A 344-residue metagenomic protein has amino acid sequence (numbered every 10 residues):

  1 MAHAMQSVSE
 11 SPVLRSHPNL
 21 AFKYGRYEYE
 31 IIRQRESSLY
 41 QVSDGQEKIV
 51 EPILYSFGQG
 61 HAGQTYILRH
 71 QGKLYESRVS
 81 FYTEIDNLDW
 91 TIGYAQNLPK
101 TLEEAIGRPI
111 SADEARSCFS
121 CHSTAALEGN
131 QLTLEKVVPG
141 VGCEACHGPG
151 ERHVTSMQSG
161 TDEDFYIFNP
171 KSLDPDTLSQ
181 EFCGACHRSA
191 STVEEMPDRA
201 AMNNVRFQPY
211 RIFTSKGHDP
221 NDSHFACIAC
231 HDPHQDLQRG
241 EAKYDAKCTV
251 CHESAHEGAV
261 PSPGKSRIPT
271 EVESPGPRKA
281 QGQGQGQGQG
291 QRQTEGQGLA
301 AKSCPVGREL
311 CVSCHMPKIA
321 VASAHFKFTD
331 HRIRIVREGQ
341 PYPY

Functional and structural regions predicted by a protein language model:
M1-G58, T65-H70, L88-E103, A125-Q283 (+1 more regions): Primarily the internal scaffold of c-type cytochrome electron-transfer domains, especially repeated/multiheme c-type
R35, R69-H70, E76, S111-T124: N-terminal export/assembly segments and adjacent metallocofactor-ligating motifs of anaerobic energy-metabolism
Y82, I106-S111: Flexible coil/turn and secondary-structure edge motifs
I110-A112, D219-P220: Short glycine/proline-enriched loop/turn "hinge" motifs that connect secondary-structure elements and lie
